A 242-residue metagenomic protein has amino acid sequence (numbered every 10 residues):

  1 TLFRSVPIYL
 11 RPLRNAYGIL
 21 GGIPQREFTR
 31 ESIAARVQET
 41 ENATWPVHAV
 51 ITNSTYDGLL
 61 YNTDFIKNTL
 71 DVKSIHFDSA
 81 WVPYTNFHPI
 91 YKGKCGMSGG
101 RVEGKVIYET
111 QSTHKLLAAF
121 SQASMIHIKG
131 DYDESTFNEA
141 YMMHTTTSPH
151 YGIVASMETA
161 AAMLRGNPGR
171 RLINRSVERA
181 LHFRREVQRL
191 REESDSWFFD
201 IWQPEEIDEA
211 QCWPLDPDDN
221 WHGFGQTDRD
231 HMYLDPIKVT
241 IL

Functional and structural regions predicted by a protein language model:
T1-R191, G223-D228: Conserved PLP-enzyme active-site core in the AAT-like
P168-L242: Conserved small-domain helix->loop->beta segment predominantly found in fold-type I
